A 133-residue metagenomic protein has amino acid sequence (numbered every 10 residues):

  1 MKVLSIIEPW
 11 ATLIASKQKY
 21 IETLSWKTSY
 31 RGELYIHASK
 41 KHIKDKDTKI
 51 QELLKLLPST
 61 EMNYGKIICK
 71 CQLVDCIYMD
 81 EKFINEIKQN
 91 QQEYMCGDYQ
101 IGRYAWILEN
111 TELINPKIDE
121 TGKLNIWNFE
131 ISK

Functional and structural regions predicted by a protein language model:
M1-K133: Structured alpha/beta reader/binder surfaces that contact nucleic acids or chromatin modification marks
